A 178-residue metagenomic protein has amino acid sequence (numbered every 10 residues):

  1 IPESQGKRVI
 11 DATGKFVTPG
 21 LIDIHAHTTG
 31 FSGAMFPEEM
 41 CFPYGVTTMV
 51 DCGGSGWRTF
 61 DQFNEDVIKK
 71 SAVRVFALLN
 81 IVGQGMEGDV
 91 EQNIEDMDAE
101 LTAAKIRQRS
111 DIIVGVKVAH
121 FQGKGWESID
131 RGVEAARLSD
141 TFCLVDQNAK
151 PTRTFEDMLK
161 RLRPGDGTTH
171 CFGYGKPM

Functional and structural regions predicted by a protein language model:
I1, H27, G54-S55, N80-V82 (+3 more regions): Short, ordered loop/turn segments at secondary-structure junctions
I1-T18: Histidine-rich, glycine-flanked metal-binding segment
S4-R8, M86-G88, K176-M178: Short, charged, surface-exposed secondary-structure boundary motifs
K15-E38: Di-metal (Zn2+ and/or Mg2+/Mn2+) metal-binding site signature of metallo-dependent hydrolases with the MBL/beta-CASP
G20-A26, M49-D51, V75-L79, V114-K117 (+2 more regions): Hydrophobic faces of well-ordered beta-strands that scaffold small-molecule active sites in alpha/beta enzyme cores
T29-G33, I94-L101, K124, K150: Short secondary-structure boundary/capping elements
E38-F121, E134: Divalent-metal coordination cores built from histidine and acidic residues
V118-M178: Active-site core of metal-dependent hydrolases
